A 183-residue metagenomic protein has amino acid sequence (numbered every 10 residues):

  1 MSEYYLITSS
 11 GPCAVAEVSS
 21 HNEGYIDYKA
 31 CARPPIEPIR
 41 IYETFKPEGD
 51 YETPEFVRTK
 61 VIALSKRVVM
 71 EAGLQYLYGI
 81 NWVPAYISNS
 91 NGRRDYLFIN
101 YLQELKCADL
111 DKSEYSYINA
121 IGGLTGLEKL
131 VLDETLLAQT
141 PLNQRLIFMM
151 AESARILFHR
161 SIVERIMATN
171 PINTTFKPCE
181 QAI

Functional and structural regions predicted by a protein language model:
M1-I183: Phosphate/anion-contacting hairpin/loop surfaces
